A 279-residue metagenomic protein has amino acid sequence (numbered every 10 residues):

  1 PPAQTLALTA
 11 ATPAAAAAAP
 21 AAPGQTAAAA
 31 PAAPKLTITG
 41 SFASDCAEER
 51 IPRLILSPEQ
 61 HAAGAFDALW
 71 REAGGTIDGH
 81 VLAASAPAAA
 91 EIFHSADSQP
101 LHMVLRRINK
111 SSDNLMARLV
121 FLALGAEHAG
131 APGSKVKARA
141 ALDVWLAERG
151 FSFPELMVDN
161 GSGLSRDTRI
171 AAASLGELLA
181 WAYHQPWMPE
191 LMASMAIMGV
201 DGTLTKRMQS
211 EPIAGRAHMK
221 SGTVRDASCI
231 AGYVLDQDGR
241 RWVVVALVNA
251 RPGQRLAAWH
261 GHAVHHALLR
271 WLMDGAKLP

Functional and structural regions predicted by a protein language model:
P1-P189: A small/polar active-site loop signature that marks catalytic segments
F121-P279: Small-residue-rich helix-loop
